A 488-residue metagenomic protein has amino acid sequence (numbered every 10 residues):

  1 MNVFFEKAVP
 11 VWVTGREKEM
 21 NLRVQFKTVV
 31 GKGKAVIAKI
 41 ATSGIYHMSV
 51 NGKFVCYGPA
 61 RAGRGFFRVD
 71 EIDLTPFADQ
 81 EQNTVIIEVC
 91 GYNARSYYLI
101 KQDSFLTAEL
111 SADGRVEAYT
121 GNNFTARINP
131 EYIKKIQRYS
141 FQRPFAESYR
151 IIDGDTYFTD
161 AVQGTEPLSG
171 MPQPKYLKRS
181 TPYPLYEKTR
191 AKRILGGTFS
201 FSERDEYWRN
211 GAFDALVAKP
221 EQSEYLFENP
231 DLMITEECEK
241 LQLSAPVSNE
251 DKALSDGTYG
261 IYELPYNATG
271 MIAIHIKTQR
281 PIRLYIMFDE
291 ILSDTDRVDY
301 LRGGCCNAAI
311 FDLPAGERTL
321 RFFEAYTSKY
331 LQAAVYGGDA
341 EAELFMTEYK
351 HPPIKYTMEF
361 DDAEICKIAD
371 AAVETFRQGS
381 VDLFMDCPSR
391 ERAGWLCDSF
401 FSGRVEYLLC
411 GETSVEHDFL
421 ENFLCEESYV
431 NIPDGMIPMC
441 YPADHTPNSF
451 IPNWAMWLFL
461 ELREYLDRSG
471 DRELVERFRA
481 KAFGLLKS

Functional and structural regions predicted by a protein language model:
M1-S389, D398, S414-F419, V430-I432 (+2 more regions): Extracellular/oxidizing-compartment recognition motifs
Y46-S49, E461, F478: Carbohydrate-binding surfaces in secreted/extracellular proteins
T84, Y330, W457-E464, S488: Generic beta-strand or strand-like secondary-structure segments
Y266, R390-D398, G411, S449-L460 (+1 more regions): Aromatic- and histidine-enriched alpha-helix N-cap/loop-to-helix transition segments that scaffold the rims
R283-I291, F400-C425, R479-K487: Carboxylate/His-rich catalytic cores and anion/metal-binding grooves
R377, S428, D467-G470, K487: Sec-exported extracytoplasmic/periplasmic mature domains
F401-E412, W457-L474: Well-ordered alpha-helical scaffold segments within catalytic/enzyme domains
